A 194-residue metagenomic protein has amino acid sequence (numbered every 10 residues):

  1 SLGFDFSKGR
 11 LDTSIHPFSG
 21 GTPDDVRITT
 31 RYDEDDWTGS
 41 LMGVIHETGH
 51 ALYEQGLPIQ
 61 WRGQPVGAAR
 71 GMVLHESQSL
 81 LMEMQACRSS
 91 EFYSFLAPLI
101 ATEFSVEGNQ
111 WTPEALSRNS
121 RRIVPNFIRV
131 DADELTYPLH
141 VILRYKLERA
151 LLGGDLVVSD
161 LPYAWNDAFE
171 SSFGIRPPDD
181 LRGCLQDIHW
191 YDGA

Functional and structural regions predicted by a protein language model:
S1-W37: Contiguous, non-catalytic segments that form substrate-binding/exosite surfaces or channel walls
L2, F6, L52-G56, Q60 (+4 more regions): A generic secondary-structure signal for well-formed alpha-helical elements
I15-R27, A51-P58, P113-R122, P177-C184: Active-site-adjacent bridging/hinge elements
H16-T22, P65-H75: Beta-rich nucleic-acid/ligand-interaction surfaces
T29-E34, Q60-G71: Short helix/strand-bridging catalytic loops that position acidic/His residues to coordinate divalent metals and engage
G39-I59, E76-E83, L147: Active-site recognition of the HExxH zinc-binding catalytic motif
R88-D192: Long, amphipathic alpha-helical stalk/connector segments used for oligomerization, subunit docking, or mechanical
